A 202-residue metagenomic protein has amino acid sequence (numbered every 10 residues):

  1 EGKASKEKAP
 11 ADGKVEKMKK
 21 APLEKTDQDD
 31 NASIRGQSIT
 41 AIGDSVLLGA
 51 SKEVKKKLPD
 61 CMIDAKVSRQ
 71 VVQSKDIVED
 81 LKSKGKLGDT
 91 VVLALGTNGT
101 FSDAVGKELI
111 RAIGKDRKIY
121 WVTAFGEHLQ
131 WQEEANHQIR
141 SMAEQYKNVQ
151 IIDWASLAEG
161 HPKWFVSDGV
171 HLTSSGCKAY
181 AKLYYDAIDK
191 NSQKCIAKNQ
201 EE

Functional and structural regions predicted by a protein language model:
E1-T40, K52, K84-L87, Y185 (+1 more regions): N-terminal secretory targeting modules
K6, K17, E24-A32, V78 (+7 more regions): Catalytic phosphate/metal-binding cores of nucleic-acid and nucleotide-processing enzymes, i.e., regions that mediate
N31-V105, G126-E133, H137: Conserved SGNH/GDSL esterase-like catalytic core that processes O-acyl groups on lipids and polysaccharides
T40-I42, Y120, Q150-I152: Hydrophobic/aromatic beta-strand patches that form the interior of the parallel beta-sheet core in alpha/beta enzyme
K55, P59, S83-K86, G96 (+3 more regions): Sec-exported extracytoplasmic/periplasmic mature domains
I110-H137, A158: Active-site segments of SGNH/GDSL-like serine hydrolases that catalyze O-acetyl group transfer/hydrolysis on lipids
Q130-E202: Catalytic His-Asp segment of secreted/periplasmic serine-dependent ester chemistry enzymes
